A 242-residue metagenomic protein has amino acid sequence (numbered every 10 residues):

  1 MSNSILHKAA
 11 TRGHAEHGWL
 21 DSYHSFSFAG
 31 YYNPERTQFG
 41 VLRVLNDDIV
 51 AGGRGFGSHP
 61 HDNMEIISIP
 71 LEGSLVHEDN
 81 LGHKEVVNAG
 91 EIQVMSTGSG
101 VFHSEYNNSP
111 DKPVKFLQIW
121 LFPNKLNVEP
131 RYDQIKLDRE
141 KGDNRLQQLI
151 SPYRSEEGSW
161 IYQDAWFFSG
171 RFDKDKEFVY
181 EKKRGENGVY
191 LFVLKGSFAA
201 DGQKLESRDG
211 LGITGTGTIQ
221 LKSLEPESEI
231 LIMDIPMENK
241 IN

Functional and structural regions predicted by a protein language model:
M1-N242: Jelly-roll (double-stranded beta-helix
